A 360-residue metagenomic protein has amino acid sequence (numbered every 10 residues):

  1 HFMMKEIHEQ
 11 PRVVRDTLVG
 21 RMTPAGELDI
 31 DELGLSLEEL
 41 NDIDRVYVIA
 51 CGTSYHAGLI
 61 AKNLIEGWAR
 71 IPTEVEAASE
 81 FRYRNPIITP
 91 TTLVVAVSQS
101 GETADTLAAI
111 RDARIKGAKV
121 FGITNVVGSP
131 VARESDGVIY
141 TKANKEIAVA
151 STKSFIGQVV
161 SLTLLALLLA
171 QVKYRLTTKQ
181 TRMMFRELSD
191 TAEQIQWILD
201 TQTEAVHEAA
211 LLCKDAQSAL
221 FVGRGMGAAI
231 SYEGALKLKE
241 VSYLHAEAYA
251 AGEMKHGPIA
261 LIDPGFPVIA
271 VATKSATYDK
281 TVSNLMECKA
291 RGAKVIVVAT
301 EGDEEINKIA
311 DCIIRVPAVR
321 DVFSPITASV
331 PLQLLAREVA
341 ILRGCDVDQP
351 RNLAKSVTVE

Functional and structural regions predicted by a protein language model:
H1-M3, K294, N307-I309, V319-E360: Generic C-terminus detector
Q10-Y47, V127, G137-P267, A340-E360: Active-site phosphate/pyrophosphate-binding segments
R45-D190, V271-C312, V316, L335: Glycine-rich phosphate-binding loops that contact phosphosugars or nucleotide phosphates
G52-H56, T152-V159, G225, A229 (+1 more regions): Short, conserved micro-motifs enriched in small and acidic residues
A57-L59, E74-V75, A104-L107, H207-E208 (+8 more regions): Extended hydrophobic-aromatic, low-complexity segments
